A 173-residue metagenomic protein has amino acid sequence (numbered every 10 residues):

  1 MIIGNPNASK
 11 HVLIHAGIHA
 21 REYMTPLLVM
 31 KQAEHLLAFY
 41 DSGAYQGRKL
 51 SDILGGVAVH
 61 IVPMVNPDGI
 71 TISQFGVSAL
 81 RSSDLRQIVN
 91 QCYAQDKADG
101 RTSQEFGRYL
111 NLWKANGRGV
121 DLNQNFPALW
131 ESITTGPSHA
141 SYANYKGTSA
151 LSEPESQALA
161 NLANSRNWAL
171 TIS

Functional and structural regions predicted by a protein language model:
M1-A8, G17: Short beta-strand-to-loop junctions in surface cap/lid or active-site-entrance loops
S9, L13, Y23-L27, K31-S173: Active-site/substrate-binding loop(s) of hydrolase catalytic cores
A20: Short active-site segment of divalent metal-dependent hydrolases/proteases that encodes the spacing between
